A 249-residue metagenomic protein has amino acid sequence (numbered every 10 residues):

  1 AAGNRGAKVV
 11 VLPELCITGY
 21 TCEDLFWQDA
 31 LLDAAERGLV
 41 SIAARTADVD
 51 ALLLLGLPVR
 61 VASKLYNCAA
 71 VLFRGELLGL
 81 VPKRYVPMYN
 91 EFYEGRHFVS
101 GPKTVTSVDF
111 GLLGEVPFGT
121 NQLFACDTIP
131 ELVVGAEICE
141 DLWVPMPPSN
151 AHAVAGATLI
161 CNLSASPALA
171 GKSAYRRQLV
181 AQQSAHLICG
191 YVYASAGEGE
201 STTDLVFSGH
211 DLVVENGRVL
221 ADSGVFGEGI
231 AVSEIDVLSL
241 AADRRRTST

Functional and structural regions predicted by a protein language model:
A1-T249: Enzyme catalytic cores with a strong preference for nitrogen-chemistry domains
